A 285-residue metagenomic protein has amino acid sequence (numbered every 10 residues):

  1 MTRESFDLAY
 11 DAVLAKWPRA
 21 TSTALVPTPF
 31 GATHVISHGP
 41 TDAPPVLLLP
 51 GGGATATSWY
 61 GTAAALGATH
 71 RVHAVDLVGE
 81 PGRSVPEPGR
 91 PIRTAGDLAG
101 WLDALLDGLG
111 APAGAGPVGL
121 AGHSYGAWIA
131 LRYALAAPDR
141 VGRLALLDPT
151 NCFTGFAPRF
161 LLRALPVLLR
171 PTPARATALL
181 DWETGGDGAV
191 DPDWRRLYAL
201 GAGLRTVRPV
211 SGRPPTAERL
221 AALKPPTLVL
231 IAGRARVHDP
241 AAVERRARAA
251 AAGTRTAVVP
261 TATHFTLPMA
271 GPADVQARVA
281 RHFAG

Functional and structural regions predicted by a protein language model:
M1-P44, T69-H70, A270, A277 (+1 more regions): Alpha/beta-hydrolase fold catalytic core
I36-S84: Conserved HGGG/HGGXW glycine-rich cap/lid loop of the alpha/beta-hydrolase fold
A74-A121: Active-site loop/oxyanion-hole signature of alpha/beta-hydrolase fold enzymes
G122, G126, A130: Gly/Ala-rich beta-loop-alpha elbow adjacent to hydrolase catalytic centers
L131-L135, G142-P171: Flexible "cap/lid" loop of the alpha/beta hydrolase fold
G155-A157, R170-A222: Conserved alpha/beta-hydrolase catalytic His-Asp/Glu region
L228-A262: Conserved loop-alpha-helix segment in the C-terminal half of the alpha/beta-hydrolase fold that carries the catalytic
A262-P272: Catalytic histidine-centered segment of alpha/beta-hydrolase-like enzymes
